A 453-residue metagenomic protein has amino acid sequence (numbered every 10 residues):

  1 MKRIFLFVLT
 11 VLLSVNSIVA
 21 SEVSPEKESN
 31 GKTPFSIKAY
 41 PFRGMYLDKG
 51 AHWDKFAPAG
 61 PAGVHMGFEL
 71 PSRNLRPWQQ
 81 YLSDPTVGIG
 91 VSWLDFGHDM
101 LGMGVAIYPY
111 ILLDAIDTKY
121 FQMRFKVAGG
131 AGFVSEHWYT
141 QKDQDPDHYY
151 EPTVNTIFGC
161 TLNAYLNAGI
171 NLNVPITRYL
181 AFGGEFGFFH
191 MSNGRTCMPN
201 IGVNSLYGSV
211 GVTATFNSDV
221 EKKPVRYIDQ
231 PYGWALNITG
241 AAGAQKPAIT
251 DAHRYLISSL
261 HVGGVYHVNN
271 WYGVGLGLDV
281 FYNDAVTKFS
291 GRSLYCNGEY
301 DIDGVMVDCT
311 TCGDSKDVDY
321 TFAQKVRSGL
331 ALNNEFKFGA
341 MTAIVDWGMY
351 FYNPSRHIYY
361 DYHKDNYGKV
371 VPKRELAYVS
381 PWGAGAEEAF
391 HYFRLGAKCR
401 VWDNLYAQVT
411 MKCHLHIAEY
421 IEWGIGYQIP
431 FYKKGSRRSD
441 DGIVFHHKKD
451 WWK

Functional and structural regions predicted by a protein language model:
S29, A57-H98, R254-T342: Glycine- and aromatic-enriched membrane insertion/assembly motifs of diderm outer-membrane and organelle channel
T33, P58-V64, S83, L101-I107 (+8 more regions): Residues that define the transmembrane beta-barrel architecture of outer-membrane proteins
F35-A39, P85-I89, M123-G129, F182-G184 (+9 more regions): Transmembrane beta-strands of outer-membrane beta-barrel proteins
A39, M66-L70, P109-A115, V127-A131 (+9 more regions): Residues on the lipid-exposed face of transmembrane beta-strands in outer-membrane beta-barrel proteins
P41-L47, L70-S72, V91-G97, G129-H137 (+8 more regions): Transmembrane beta-strands of outer-membrane beta-barrel pores
M66-G67, N204-K223, A418-K453: Outer-membrane beta-barrel "beta-signal"
L75-P77, K119-F121, V174-F182, S218-E221 (+4 more regions): Repeated loop/turn-to-beta-strand initiation elements of outer-membrane beta-barrel proteins
F96-M100, S135-Q144, P152-T161, C197 (+7 more regions): Extracellular/periplasm-exposed beta-strand and loop segments of Gram-negative cell-envelope proteins, dominated by
